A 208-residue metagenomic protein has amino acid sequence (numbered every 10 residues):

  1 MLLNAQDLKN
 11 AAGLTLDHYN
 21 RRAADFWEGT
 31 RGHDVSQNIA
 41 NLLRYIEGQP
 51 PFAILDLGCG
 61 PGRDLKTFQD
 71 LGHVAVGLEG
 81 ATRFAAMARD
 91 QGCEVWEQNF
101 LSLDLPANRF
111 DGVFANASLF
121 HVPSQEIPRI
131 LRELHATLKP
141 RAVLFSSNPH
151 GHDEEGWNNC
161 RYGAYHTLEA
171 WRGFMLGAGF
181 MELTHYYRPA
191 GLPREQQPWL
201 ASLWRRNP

Functional and structural regions predicted by a protein language model:
L2-Q49: Conserved class I S-adenosyl-L-methionine
L55, P61-S102: Class I SAM-dependent methyltransferase SAM/SAH-binding core
L101-V113: A short acidic, Gly/Pro-enriched loop at the edge of an enzyme's catalytic core that lines a small-molecule cofactor
P128-P140: A short glycine-rich, Lys/Arg-flanked "PGG" loop and its adjoining helix->strand segment in the class I
R141-N148: Conserved beta-strand signature within the Rossmann-like core of class I S-adenosyl-L-methionine
E154-A170: Acceptor-substrate binding/catalytic loop of class I
F180-G191: Conserved S-adenosyl-L-methionine
A190-P208: Core SAM-dependent methyltransferase catalytic element
